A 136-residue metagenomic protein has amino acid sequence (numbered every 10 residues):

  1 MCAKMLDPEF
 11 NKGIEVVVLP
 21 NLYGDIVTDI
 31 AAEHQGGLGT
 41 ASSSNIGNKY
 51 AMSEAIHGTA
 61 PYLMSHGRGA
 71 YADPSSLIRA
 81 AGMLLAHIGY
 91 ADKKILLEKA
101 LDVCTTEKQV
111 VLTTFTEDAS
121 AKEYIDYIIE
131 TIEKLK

Functional and structural regions predicted by a protein language model:
M1-M5, T114: Short, conserved loop-to-beta-strand elements that form functional interface hotspots
K4-L96, A100-K108: Glycine-rich phosphate/nucleotide-binding loop
A91, L96, A100-K136: Glycine-rich phosphate/pyrophosphate-binding loop and the adjoining helix
